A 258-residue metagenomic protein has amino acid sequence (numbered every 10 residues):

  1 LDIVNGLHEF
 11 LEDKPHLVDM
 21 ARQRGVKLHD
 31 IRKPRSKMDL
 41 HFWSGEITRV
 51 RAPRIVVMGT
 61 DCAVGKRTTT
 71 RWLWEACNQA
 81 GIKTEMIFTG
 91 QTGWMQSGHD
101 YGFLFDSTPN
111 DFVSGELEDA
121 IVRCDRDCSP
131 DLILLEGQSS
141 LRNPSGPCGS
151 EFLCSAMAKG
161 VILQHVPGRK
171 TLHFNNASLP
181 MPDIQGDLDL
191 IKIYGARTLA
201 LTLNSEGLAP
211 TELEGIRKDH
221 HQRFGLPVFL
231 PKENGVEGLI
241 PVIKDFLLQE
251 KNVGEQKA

Functional and structural regions predicted by a protein language model:
L1-I3, M20, K27, S36-V56 (+2 more regions): Flexible phosphate-sensing "switch/lid" loops adjacent to ATP/NTP-binding sites across phosphate-transfer
H8-H29: Rossmann-fold NAD(P)-binding glycine/threonine-rich loop
